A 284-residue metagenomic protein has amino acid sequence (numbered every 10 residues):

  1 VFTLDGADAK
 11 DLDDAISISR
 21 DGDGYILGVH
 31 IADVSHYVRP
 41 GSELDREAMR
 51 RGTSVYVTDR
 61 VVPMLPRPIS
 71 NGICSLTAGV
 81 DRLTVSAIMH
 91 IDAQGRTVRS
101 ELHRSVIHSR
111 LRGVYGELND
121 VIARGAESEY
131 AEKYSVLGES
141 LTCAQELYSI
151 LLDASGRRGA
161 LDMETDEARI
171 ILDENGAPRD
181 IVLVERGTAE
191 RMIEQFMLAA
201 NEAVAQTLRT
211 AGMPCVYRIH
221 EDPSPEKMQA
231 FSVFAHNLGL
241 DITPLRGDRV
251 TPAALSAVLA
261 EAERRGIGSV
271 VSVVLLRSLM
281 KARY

Functional and structural regions predicted by a protein language model:
V1-Y284: Conserved, carboxylate-rich catalytic/transport cores that coordinate ions
